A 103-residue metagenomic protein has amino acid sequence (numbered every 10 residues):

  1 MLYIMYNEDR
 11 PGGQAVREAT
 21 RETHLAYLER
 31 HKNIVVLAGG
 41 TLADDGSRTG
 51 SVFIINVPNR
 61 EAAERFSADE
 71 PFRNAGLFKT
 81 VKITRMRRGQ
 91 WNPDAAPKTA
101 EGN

Functional and structural regions predicted by a protein language model:
M1-N103: Conserved, structured core segments of small domains
